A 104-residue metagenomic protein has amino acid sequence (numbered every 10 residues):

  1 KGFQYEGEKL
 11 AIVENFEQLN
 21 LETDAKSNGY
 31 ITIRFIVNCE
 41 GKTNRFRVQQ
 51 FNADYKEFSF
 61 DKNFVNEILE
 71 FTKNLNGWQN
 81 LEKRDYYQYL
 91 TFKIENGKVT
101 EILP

Functional and structural regions predicted by a protein language model:
K1-F60: Surface-exposed acidic loop/strand-edge motifs in secreted or periplasmic proteins that form small linear binding
L10-Q18, N38-Q50, N66-P104: Conserved "boundary/linchpin" sites in short secondary-structure elements
F58-S59, N63, E70: Short, hydrophobic/π-rich interface segment
